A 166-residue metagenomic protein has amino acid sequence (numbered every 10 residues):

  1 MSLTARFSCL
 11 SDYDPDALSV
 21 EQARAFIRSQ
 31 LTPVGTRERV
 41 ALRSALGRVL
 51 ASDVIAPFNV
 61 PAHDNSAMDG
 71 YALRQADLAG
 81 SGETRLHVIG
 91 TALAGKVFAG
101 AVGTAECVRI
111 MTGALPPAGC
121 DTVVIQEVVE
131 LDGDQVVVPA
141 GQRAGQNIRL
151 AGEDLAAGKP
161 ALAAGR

Functional and structural regions predicted by a protein language model:
M1-G80, L150: Short, low-complexity N-terminal leaders and the immediately following helix N-cap/first helix
S2-P15, Y71-R166: Short, glycine/charged-enriched hinge/interface segments at domain edges or termini
